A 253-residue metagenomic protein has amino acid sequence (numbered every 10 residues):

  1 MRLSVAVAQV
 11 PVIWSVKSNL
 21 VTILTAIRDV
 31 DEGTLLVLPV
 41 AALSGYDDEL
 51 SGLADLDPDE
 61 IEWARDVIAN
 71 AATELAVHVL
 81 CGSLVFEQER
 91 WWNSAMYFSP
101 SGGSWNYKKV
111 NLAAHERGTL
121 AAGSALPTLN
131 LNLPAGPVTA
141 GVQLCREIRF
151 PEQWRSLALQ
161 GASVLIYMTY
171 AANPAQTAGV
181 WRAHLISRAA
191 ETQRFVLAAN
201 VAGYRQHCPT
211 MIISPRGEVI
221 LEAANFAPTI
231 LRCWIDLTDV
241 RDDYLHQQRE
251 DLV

Functional and structural regions predicted by a protein language model:
M1-A6: Extreme N-terminal starter segment of soluble prokaryotic enzymes
Q9-W14: Short polar catalytic/cofactor-binding loops
L24-P100, N106, P174-A190: Cys-nucleophile CN-hydrolase/nitrilase-fold catalytic domain and related Cys-dependent amidase chemistry that acts on
T34-L35, A140, V164: Structural motif
A64-H78, R149-P228: CN hydrolase (nitrilase-like) catalytic-core segments centered on the catalytic cysteine and neighboring Lys/Glu
C81-S83, N93-Y97, P127-L129, C208-I212 (+1 more regions): Short beta-strand scaffold segments in enzyme catalytic cores
F86-Q160, N173-A183, L245-L252: Active-site catalytic loop in hydrolytic enzyme cores
S94, S104-K109, Y167, E222-A224 (+1 more regions): Residue-level detector of high-confidence beta-strand sites
